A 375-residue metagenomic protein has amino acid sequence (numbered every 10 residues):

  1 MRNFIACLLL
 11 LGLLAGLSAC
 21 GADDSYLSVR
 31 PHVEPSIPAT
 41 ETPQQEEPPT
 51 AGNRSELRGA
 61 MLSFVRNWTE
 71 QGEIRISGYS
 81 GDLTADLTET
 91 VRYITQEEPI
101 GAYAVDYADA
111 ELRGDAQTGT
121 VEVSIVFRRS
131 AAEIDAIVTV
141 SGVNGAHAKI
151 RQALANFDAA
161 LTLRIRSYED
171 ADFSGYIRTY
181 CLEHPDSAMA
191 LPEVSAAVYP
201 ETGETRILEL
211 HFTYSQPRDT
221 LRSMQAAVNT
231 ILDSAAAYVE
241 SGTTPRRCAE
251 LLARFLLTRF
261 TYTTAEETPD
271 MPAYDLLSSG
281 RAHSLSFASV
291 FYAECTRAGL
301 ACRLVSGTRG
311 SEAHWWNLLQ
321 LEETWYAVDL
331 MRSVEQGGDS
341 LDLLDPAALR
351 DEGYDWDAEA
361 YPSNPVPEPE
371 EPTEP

Functional and structural regions predicted by a protein language model:
M1-A6: Positively charged n-region of N-terminal signal peptides that target proteins for export
C7-L13: Sec-dependent N-terminal signal peptides
G16-A19: C-terminal motif of bacterial Sec signal peptides marking the signal peptidase cleavage site
G21-G242, W356-P375: N-terminal accessory/pre-domain segments preceding catalytic cores
Q216-L276: Secondary-structure boundary elements
C248-L252, G280-C295: Active-site nucleophilic cysteine motif
T263-D270, R281, C302-E312: Catalytic cysteine-centered active-site loop
S286-D351: Hydrophobic/aromatic-rich core segments of domains that either
